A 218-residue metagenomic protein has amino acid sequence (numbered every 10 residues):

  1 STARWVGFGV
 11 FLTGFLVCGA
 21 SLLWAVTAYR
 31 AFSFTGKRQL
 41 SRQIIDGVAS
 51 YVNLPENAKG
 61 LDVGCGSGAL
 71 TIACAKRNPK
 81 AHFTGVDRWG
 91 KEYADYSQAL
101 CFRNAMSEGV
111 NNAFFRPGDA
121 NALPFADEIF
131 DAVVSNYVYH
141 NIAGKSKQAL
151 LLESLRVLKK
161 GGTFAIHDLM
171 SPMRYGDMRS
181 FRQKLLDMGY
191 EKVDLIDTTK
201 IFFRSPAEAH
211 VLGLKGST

Functional and structural regions predicted by a protein language model:
L23-G47: Class I SAM-dependent methyltransferase Rossmann-like catalytic core, especially the SAM/SAH-binding loop
E56-G66, T84: Conserved class I S-adenosyl-L-methionine
S67-P79: Conserved SAM-binding loop of SAM-dependent methyltransferases across substrates and taxa, primarily the Class I
N78, I142-G144, L158-K160: Helix-to-beta-strand junctions that scaffold the AdoMet/dcAdoMet cofactor pocket in Class I SAM-dependent enzymes
N121-V133: A short acidic, Gly/Pro-enriched loop at the edge of an enzyme's catalytic core that lines a small-molecule cofactor
Q148-K160: A short glycine-rich, Lys/Arg-flanked "PGG" loop and its adjoining helix->strand segment in the class I
G161-D168: Conserved beta-strand signature within the Rossmann-like core of class I S-adenosyl-L-methionine
M188-G189, T198-T218: Core SAM-dependent methyltransferase catalytic element
